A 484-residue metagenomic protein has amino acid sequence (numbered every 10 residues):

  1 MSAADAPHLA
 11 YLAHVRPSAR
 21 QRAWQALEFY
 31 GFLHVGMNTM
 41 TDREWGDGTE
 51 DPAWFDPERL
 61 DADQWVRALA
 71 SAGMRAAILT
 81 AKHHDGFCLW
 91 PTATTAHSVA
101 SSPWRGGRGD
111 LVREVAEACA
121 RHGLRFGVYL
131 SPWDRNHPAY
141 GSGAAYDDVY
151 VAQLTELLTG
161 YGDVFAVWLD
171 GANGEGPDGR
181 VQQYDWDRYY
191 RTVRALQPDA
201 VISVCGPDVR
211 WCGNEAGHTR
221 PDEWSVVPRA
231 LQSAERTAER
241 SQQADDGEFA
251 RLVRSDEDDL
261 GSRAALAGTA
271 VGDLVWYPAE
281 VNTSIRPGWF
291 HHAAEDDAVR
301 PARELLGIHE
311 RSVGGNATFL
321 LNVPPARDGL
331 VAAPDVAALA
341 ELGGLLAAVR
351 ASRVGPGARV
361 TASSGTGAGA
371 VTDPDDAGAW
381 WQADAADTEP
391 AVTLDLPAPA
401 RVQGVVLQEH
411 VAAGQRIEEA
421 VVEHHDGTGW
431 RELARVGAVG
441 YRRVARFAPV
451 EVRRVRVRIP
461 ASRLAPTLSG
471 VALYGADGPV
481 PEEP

Functional and structural regions predicted by a protein language model:
M1-L394, P399-R416, H424, E432-F447 (+3 more regions): Mature catalytic domains of secreted/periplasmic carbohydrate-active enzymes
